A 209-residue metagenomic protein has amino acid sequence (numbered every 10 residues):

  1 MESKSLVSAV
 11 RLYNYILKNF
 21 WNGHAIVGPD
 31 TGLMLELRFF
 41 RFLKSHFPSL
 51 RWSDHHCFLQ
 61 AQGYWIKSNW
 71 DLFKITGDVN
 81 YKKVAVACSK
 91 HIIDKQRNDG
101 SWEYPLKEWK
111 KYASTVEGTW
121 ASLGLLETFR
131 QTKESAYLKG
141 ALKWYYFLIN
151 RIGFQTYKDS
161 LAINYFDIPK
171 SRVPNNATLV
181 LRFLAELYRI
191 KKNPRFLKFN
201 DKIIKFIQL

Functional and structural regions predicted by a protein language model:
M1-L209: Glycan-recognition and catalytic cores of secretory/periplasmic carbohydrate-active enzymes
